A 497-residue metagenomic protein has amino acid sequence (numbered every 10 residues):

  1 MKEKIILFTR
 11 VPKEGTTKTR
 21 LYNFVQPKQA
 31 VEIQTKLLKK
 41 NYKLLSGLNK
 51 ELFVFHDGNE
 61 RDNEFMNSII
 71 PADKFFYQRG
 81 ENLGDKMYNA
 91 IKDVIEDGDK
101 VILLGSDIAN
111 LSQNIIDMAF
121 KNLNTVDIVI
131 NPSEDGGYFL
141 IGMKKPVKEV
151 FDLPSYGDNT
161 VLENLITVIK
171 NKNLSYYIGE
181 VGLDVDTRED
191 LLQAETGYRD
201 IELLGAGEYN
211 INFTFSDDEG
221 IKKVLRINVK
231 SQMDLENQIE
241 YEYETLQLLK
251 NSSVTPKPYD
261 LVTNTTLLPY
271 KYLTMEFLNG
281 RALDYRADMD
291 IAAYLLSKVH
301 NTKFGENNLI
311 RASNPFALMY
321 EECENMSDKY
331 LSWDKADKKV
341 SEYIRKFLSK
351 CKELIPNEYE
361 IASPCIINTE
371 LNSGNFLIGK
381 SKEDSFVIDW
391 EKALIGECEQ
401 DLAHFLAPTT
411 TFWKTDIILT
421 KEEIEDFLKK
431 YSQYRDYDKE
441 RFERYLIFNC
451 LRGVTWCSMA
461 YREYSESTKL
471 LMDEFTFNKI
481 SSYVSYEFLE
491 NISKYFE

Functional and structural regions predicted by a protein language model:
M1-L21: N-terminal nucleotide-binding beta1-loop-alpha1 segment
K13-E14, K18, K230, N264 (+4 more regions): A glycine-centered beta->alpha junction motif in the catalytic cores of kinase/phosphotransferase enzymes
L111-D135: Conserved donor-nucleotide/metal-binding helix-loop-beta segment in metal-dependent transferases, i.e., the alpha-helix
T196-Y198, F304-T369, S373, G379-S381: An alpha-helical support segment within catalytic cores of ATP-dependent transferases
L204, E208-N325, S381: ATP-binding pocket architecture of kinase catalytic cores
L204-S216, V224-L225, K352-Q400: Active-site acidic catalytic loop and adjacent metal/ATP-binding pocket of ATP-dependent phosphoryl transfer enzymes
Q400-R435, N449-S467: Active-site activation/catalytic loop segments of kinase-like enzymes and analogous catalytic loops in related
T455-E497: ATP/Mg2+ or Mg2+-diphosphate-binding catalytic cores that bind nucleotide phosphates or diphosphates via glycine-rich
